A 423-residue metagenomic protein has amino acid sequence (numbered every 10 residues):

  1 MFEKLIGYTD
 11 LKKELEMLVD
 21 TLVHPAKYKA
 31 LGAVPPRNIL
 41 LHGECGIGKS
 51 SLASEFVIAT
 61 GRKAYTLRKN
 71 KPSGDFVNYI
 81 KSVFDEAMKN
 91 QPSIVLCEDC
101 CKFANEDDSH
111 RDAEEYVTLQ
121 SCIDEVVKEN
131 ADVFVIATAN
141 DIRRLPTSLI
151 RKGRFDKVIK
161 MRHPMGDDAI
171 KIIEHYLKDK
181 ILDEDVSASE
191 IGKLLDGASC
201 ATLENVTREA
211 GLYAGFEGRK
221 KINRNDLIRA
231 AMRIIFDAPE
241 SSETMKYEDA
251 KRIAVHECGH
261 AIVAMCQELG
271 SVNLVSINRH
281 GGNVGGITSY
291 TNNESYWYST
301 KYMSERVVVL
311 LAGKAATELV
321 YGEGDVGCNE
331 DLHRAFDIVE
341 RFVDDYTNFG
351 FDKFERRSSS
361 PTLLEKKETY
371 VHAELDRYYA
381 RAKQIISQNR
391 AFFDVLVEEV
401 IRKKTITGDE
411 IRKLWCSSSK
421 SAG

Functional and structural regions predicted by a protein language model:
F2-G192: Walker A/P-loop NTP-binding motif of AAA+ ATPase domains
L15, L40, V57, L119 (+9 more regions): Residue-level signature of catalytic and energy-coupling elements of molecular machines, predominantly ATP/GTP-dependent
V23-L31, A131, P239-M245, M265 (+2 more regions): Active-site phosphate-binding and catalytic loops of NTP-dependent enzymes
N38, I94, E248-I253, A261: Active-site alpha-helix of zinc metalloproteases
E44, R252-A254, A261-G423: Soluble catalytic regions of large protease machineries
C101, C258-H260: Short active-site segment of divalent metal-dependent hydrolases/proteases that encodes the spacing between
T147, R162-D226, A238, L310-E318 (+1 more regions): Conserved C-terminal "switch" segment of AAA+ ATPases
L212, L227-M245, T288: Active-site scaffold of zinc-dependent metalloenzymes
